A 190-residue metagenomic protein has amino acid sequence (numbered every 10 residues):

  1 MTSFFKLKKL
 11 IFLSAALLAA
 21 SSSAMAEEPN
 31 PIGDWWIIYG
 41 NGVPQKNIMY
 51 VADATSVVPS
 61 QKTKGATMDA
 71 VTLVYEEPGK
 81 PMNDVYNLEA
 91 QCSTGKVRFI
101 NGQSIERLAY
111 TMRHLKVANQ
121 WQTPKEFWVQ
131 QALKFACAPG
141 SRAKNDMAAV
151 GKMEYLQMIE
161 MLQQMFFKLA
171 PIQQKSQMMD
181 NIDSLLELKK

Functional and structural regions predicted by a protein language model:
T2-I11: Bacterial N-terminal signal peptides that target proteins for export
L13-S14, A24: Cleavable N-terminal signal peptides
A19-S23: N-terminal signal peptide c-region/cleavage motif recognized by signal peptidases
A26-N87, Q91-K190: N-terminal secretory-pathway/extracellular module detecting exported/lumenal segments and adjacent signal-anchor/first
